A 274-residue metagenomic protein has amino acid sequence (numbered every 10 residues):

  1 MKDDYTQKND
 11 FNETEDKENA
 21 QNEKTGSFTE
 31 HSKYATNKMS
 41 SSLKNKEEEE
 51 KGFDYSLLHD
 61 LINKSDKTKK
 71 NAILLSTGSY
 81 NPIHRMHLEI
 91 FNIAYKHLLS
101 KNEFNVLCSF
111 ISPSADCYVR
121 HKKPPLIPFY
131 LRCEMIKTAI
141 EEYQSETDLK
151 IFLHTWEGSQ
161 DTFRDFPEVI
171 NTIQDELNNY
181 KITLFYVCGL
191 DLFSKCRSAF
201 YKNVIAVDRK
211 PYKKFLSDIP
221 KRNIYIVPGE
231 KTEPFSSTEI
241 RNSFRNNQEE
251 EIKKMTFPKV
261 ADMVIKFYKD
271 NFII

Functional and structural regions predicted by a protein language model:
K2-I274: Nucleotidyltransferase catalytic core that binds NTPs
